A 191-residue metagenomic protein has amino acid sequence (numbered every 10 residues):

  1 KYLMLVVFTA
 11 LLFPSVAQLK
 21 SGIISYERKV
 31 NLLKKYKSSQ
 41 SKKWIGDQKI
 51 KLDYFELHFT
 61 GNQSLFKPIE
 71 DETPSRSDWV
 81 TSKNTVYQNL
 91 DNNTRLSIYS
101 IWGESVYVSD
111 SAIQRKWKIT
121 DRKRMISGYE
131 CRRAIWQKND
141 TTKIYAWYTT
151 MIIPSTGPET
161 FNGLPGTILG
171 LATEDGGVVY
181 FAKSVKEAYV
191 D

Functional and structural regions predicted by a protein language model:
K1-I24: Bacterial Sec-dependent N-terminal signal peptides
L19-D191: Extended soluble regions of mature proteins
